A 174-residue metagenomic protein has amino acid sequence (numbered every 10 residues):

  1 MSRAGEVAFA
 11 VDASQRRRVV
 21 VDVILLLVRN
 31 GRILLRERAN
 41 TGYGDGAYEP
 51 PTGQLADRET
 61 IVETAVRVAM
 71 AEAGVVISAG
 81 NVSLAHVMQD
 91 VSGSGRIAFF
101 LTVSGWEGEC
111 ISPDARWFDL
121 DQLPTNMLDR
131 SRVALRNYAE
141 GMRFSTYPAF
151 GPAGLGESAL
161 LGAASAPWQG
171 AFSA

Functional and structural regions predicted by a protein language model:
M1-I24: Acidic, metal-coordinating catalytic segment for phosphate/diphosphate chemistry, firing primarily on the Nudix
R17-V19, G44, G95: Residue-level preference for beta-strand/loop junctions
I24, N81, D114: Conserved beta-strand and immediately adjacent loop positions that scaffold enzyme active sites
R29: A cytosolic small-molecule/anion-sensing beta-strand core signal
R32-A71: Conserved Nudix-box catalytic region and its N-terminal flanking loop in Nudix hydrolases and closely related
L35, F100-T102, A115-W117: Conserved hydrophobic/aromatic beta-strand scaffold that supports enzyme active sites
D45, S112-A174: Nudix hydrolase/Nudix homology domain
G74-E109: Active-site segment of metal-dependent pyrophosphate-handling enzymes, primarily the Nudix hydrolase catalytic core
